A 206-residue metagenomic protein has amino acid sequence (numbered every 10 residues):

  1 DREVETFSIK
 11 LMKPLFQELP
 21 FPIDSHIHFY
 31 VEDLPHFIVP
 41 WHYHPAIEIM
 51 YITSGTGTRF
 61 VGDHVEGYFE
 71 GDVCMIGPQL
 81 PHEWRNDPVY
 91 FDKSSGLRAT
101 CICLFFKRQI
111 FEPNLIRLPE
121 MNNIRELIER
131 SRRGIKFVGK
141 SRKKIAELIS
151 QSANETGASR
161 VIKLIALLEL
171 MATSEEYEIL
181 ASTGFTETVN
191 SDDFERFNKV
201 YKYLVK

Functional and structural regions predicted by a protein language model:
D1-C74, L80: Generic protein-terminus/edge-of-domain signal
F7-P20, L80-L148, E175-E176: A hydrophobic/aromatic-rich effector-binding and dimerization subdomain of bacterial HTH-type transcriptional regulators
D24-I27, I47, A99-C101, R132 (+1 more regions): Sequence-level motif detector for i,i+2 pairs with an aromatic at +2
T53, R125, R132, A146-A153 (+1 more regions): Regular secondary-structure segments
G67-R85, L164-L167, M171: Conserved long hydrophobic alpha-helices within structured protein cores
I135-K140, A153-K206: Short, Lys/Arg-enriched, Trp-marked, Pro/Gly-tolerant hinge/linker segments that flank
